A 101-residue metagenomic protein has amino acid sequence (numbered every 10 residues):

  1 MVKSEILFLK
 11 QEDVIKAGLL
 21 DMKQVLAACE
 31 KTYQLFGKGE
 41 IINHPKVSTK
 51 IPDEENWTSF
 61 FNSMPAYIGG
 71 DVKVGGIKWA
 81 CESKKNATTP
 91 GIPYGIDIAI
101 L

Functional and structural regions predicted by a protein language model:
M1-L101: N-terminal ligand-binding/catalytic initiation module
